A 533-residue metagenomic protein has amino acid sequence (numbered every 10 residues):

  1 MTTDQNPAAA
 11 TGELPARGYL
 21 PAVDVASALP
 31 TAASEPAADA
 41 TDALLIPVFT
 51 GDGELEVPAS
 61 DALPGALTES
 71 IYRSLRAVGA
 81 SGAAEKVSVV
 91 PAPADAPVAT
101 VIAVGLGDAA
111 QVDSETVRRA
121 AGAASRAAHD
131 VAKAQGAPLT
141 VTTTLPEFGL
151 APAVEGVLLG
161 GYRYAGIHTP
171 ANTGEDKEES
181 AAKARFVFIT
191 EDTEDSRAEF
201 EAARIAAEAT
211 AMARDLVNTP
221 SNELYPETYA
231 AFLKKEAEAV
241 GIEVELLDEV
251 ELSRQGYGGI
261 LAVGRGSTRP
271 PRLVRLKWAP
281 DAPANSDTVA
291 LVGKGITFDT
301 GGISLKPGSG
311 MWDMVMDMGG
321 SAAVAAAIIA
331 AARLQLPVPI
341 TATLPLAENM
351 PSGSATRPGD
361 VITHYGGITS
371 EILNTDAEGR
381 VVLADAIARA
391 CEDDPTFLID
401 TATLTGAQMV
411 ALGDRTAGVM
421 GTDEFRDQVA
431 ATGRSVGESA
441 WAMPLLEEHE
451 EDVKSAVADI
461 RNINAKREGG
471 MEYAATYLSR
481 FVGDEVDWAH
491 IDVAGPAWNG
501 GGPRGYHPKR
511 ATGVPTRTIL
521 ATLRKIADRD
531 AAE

Functional and structural regions predicted by a protein language model:
M1-T288, R333, S435, P503 (+2 more regions): Glycine-/small-residue-enriched capping loops at alpha/beta junctions
T2-L14, A230-E533: A generic structural signal for tightly packed, nonpolar segments enriched in small/aliphatic residues
